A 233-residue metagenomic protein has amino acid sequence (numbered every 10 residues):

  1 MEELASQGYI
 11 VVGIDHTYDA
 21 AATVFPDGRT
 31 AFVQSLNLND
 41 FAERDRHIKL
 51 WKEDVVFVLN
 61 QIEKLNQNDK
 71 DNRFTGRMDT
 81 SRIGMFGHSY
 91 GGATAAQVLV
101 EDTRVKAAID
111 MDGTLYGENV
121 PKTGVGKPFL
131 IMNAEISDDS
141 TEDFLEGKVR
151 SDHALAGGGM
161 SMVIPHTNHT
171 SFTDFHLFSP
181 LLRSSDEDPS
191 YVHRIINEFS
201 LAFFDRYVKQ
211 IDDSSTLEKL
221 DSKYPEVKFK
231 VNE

Functional and structural regions predicted by a protein language model:
M1-T23: Short amphipathic alpha-helix adjacent to the substrate-entry channel of hydrolases
I14, A22-P26, Q97-V98, V120-K122 (+2 more regions): Short, solvent-exposed loop/turn and secondary-structure capping segments
Y18-T80: Alpha/beta-hydrolase active-site loop
D19, V24-F41, V120-D139, L182: A catalytic-pocket lid/entrance helix-loop region that shapes and gates access to the active site across common
V58-T123: Primarily recognizes the serine-hydrolase "nucleophile elbow" in alpha/beta-hydrolase and SGNH/GDSL folds
T103, H166-H169, F175-E233: Alpha/beta-hydrolase-fold serine-hydrolase catalytic core, especially in secreted/extracellular enzymes
K106-H169: The feature captures the conserved acid-bearing segment of alpha/beta-hydrolase catalytic domains
